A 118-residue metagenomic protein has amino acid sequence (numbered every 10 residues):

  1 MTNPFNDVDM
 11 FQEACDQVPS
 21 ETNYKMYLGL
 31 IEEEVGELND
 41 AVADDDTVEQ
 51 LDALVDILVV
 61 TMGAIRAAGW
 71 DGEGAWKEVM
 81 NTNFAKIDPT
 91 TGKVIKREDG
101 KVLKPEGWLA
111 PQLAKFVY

Functional and structural regions predicted by a protein language model:
M1-L54, L58-Y118: Flexible "arm" and connector segments at domain edges
